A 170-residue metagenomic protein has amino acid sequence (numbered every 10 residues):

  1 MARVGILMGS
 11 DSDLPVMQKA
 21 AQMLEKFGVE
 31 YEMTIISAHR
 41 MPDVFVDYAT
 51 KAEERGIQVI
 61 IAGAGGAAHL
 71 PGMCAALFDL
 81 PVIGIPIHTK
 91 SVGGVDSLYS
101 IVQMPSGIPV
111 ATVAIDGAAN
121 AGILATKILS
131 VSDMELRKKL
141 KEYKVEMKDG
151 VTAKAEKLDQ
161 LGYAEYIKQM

Functional and structural regions predicted by a protein language model:
A2-R3, V29-E30, L80, V102-V110: Glycine/charged-rich beta-loop-alpha catalytic/anionic-binding loops adjacent to active sites
A2-R40: Glycine-rich phosphate/diphosphate-binding loop of Rossmann-like nucleotide-binding domains
M8, I35, A64, I85-H88 (+1 more regions): Short beta->alpha connector loops at strand-helix junctions that form conserved, small/polar/Pro-enriched
M8-P15, K19-A20, V95-M170: C-terminal binding/interaction regions
D13-M17, M41-F45, A64-M73, V92-V95 (+1 more regions): Short glycine/serine/threonine-rich phosphate/pyrophosphate-binding segments that cradle anionic phosphate groups
M33-E54: N-terminal beta-loop-helix "entrance" segment that forms/cooperates in small-molecule cofactor or anionic ligand
Y48-P86: Glycine-rich phosphate-binding loop
L77-I101, S106: Glycine/small-residue-rich loop that forms an oxyanion/phosphate-binding "nest" at active or ligand-binding sites
